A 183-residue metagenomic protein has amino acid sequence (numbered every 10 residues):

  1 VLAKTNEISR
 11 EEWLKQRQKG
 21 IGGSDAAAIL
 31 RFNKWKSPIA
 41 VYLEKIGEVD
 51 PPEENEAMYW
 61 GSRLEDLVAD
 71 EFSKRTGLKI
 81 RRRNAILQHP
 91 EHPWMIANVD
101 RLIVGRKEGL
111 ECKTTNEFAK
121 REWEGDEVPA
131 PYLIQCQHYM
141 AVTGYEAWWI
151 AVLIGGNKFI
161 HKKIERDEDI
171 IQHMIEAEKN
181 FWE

Functional and structural regions predicted by a protein language model:
V1, L30, K34, P52 (+5 more regions): Short, flexible coil/linker segments at or flanking structured domains
V1-R63: Charged, glycine-rich intrinsically disordered N-terminal tails and low-complexity linkers that flank
D50, W182-E183: Residue-level signal for secondary-structure boundary elements
M58, K74-W182: Nucleic-acid nuclease catalytic cores
W60-L64, V68, I170: Short amphipathic alpha-helical segments
